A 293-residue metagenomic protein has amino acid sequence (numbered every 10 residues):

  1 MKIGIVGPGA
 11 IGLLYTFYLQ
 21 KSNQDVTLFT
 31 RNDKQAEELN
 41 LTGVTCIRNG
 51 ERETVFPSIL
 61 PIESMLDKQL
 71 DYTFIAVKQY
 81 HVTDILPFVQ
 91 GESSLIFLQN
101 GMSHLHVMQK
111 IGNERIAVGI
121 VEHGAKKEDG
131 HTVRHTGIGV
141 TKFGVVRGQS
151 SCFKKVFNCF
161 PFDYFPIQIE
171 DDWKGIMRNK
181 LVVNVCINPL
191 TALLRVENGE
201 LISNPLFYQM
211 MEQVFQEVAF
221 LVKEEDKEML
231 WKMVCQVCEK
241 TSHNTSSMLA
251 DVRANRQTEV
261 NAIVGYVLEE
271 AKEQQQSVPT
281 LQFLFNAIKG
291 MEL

Functional and structural regions predicted by a protein language model:
M1-R52: NAD(P)+-binding Rossmann beta1-loop-alpha1 motif at the extreme N-terminus of oxidoreductases
I3, Q24-V26, L95, I116 (+1 more regions): Hydrophobic anchor at the start of a short beta-strand that flanks the dinucleotide cofactor-binding loop
F17, K21, P87, K110 (+3 more regions): Short, well-ordered alpha-helices that flank and scaffold nucleotide-derived cofactor binding pockets
C46-T132: Rossmann-like NAD(P)(H) cofactor-binding subdomain of soluble oxidoreductases
L98, M102-I176: Rossmann-fold dinucleotide-binding core
T132-K142, R195-I202, N244-A254: Helix-loop-beta segment of a Rossmann-like dinucleotide-binding subdomain
K174-I202, L206-A219: Active-site-proximal catalytic alpha-helix in oxidoreductases
E212-L293: NAD(P)-dependent Rossmann-like dehydrogenase/reductase catalytic/cofactor-binding core
